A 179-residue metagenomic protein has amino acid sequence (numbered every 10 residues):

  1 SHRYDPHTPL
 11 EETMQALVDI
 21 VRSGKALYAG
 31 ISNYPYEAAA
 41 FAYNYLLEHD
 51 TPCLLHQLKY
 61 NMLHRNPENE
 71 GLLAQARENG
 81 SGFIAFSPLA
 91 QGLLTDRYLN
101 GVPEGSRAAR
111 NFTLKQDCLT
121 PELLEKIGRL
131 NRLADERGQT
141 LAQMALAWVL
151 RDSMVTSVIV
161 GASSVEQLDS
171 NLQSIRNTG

Functional and structural regions predicted by a protein language model:
H2: Histidine-centered active-site/metal-ligand motif
D5, L10-G179: Beta/alpha (TIM)-barrel catalytic core signal, keyed to glycine-rich beta->alpha loops juxtaposed to Asp/Glu that bind
